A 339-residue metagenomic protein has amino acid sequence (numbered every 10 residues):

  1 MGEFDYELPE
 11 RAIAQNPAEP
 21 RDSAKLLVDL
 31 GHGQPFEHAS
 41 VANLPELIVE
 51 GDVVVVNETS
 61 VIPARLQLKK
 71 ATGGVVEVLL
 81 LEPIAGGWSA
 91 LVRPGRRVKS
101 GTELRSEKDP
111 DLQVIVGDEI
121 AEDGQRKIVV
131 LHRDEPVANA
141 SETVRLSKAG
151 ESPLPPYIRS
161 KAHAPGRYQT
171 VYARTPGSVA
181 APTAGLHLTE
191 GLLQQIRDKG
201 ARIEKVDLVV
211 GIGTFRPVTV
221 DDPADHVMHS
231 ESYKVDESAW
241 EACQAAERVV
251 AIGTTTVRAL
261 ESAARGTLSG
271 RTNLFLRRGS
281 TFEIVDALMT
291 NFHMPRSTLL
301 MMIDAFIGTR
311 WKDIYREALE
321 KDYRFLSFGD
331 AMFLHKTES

Functional and structural regions predicted by a protein language model:
M1-S339: Surface-exposed, charge/polar-rich loops and edge strands
